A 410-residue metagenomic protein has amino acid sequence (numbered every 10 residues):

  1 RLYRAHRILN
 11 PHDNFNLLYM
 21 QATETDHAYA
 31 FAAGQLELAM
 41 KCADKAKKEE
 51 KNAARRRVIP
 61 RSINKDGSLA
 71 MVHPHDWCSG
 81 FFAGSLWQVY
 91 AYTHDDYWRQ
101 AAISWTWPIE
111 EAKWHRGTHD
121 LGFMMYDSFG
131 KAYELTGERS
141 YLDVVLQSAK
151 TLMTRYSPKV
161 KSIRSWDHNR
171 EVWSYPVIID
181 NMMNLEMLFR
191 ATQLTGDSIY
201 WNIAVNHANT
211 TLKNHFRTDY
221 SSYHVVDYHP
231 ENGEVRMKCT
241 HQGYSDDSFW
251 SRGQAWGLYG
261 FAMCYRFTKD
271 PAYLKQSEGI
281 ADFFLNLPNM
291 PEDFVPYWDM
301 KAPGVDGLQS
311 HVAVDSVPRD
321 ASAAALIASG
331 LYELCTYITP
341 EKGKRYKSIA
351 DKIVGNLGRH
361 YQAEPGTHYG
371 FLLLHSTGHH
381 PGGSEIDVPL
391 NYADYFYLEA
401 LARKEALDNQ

Functional and structural regions predicted by a protein language model:
L2-Q410: Glycan-recognition and catalytic cores of secretory/periplasmic carbohydrate-active enzymes
